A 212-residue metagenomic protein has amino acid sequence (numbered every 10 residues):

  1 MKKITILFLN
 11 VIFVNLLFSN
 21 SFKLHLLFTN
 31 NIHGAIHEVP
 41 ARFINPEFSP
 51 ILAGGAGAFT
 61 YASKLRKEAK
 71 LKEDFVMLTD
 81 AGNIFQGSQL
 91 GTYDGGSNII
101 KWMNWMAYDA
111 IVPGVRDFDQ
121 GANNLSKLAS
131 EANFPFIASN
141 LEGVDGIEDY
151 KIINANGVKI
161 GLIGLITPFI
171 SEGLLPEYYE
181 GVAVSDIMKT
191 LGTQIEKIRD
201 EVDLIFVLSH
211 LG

Functional and structural regions predicted by a protein language model:
I4-V14: Sec-dependent N-terminal signal peptides
S19-G212: Acidic, metal/ion-coordinating pockets
